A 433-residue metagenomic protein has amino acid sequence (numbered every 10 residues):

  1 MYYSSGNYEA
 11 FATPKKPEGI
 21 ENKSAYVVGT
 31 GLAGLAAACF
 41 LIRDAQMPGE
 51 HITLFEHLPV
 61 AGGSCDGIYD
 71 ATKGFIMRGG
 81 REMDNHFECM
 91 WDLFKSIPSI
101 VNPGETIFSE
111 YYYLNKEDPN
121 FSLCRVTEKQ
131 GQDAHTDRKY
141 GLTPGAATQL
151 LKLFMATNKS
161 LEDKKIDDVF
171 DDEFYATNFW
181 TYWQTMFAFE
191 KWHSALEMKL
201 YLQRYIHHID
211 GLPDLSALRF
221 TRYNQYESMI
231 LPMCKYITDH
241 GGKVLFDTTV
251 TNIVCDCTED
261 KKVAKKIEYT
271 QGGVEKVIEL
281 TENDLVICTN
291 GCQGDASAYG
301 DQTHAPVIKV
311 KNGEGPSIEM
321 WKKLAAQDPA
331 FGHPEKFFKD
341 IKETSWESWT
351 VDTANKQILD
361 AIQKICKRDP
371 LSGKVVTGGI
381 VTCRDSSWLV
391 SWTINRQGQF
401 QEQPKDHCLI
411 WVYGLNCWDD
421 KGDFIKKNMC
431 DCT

Functional and structural regions predicted by a protein language model:
M1-A25, R43-H51: Extreme N-terminal leader/targeting segments of oxidoreductases
G29-L35: Glycine-rich Rossmann-fold phosphate-binding loop(s) that bind the pyrophosphate of adenine dinucleotide cofactors
I42-Y69: Glycine-rich FAD pyrophosphate-binding loop
S64-G67, E197, S297-Q302: Short, solvent-exposed loop/turn and secondary-structure capping segments
T72-Y113: Conserved FAD-binding subdomain of flavin-dependent enzymes
I100-H207, R219-F220: Rossmann-like flavin
Q203-L285, N290, T303-H304, K309-E314 (+1 more regions): Helical element adjacent to the flavin cofactor pocket in flavoenzyme catalytic cores
H208-R219, N283-L285, N290-T433: C-terminal segments that line or cap access tunnels to active or ligand-binding sites in enzymes and enzyme-associated
